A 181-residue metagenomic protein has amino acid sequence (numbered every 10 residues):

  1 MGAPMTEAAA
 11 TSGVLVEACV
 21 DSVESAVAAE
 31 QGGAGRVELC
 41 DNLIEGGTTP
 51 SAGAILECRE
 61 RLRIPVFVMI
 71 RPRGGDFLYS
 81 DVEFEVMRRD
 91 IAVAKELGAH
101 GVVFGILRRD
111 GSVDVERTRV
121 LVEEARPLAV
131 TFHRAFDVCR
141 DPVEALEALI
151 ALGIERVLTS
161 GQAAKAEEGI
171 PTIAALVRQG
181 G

Functional and structural regions predicted by a protein language model:
M1-C19, V23, R59-E60: N-terminal amphipathic alpha-helix/helix-capping segment at the start of soluble metabolic enzymes
S12, V16, A28-G35: A short, Lys/Arg-enriched amphipathic alpha-helix followed by its capping loop at the start of a domain
V14-V20, V37-L39, V66-I70, V102-F104 (+2 more regions): Hydrophobic faces of well-ordered beta-strands that scaffold small-molecule active sites in alpha/beta enzyme cores
V23-E24, L43-F67, D81-R89, I106-R126 (+2 more regions): Active-site-adjacent beta->alpha loops and helix N-cap segments on the catalytic face of soluble alpha/beta enzymes
A29, A94, L121, H133 (+2 more regions): Conserved, mostly hydrophobic/aromatic
G32, R61, L97-G98, A151-G153 (+1 more regions): Structural motif
G74-Y79: A short acidic, helix-capping loop that chelates divalent metal ions and anchors anionic groups
R89-I106: Ordered, amphipathic secondary-structure segments that act as subunit-interaction surfaces in large macromolecular
